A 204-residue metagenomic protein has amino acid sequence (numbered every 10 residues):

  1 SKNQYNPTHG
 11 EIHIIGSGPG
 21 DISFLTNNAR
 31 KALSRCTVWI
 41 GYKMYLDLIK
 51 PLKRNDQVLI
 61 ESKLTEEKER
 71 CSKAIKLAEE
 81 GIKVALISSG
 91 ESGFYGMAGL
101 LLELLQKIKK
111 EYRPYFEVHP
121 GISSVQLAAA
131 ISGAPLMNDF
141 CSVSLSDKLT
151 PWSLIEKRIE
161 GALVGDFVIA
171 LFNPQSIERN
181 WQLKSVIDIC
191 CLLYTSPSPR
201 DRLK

Functional and structural regions predicted by a protein language model:
S1-I22, N27-F116: Class I S-adenosyl-L-methionine
K2-Y5, I75, A130-S132, E156-E160 (+1 more regions): A generic local secondary-structure boundary/capping motif
I15-G16, L86-S89, H119, V143-S146 (+1 more regions): Short beta-strand segments
D21, G96-G165: Class I SAM-dependent methyltransferase SAM-binding "motif I" and its flanking Rossmann-like core
T26-N27, A98-G99, A130-I131, W181-L183: Short acidic, glycine/serine/threonine-rich loops at helix termini
L46-L48, E67-K68, F94, S123-Q126 (+2 more regions): Short gly/pro/ser/thr-enriched loop/turn and capping motifs at secondary-structure boundaries
I155-L193: Conserved anion/nucleotide-ligand pocket segment
Y194-L203: Conserved small/polar residues in nucleotide/adenosyl-binding loops
